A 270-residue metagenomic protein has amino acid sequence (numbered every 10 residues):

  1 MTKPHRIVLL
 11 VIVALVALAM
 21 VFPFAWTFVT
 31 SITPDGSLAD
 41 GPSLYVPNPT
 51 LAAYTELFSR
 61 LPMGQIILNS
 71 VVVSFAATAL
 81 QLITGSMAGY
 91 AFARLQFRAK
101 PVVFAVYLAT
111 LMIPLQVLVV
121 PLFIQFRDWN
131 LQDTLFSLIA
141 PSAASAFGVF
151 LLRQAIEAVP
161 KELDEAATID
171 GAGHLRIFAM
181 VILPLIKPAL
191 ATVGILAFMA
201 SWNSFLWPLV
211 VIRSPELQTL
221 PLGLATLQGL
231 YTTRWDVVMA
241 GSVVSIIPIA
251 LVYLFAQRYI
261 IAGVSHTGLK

Functional and structural regions predicted by a protein language model:
M1-K3: Short, Lys/Arg-rich, polar N-terminal cytosolic tail immediately upstream of the first transmembrane signal-anchor
R6-K270: A structural signal for multi-pass alpha-helical bundles of membrane permease subunits that mediate small-molecule
